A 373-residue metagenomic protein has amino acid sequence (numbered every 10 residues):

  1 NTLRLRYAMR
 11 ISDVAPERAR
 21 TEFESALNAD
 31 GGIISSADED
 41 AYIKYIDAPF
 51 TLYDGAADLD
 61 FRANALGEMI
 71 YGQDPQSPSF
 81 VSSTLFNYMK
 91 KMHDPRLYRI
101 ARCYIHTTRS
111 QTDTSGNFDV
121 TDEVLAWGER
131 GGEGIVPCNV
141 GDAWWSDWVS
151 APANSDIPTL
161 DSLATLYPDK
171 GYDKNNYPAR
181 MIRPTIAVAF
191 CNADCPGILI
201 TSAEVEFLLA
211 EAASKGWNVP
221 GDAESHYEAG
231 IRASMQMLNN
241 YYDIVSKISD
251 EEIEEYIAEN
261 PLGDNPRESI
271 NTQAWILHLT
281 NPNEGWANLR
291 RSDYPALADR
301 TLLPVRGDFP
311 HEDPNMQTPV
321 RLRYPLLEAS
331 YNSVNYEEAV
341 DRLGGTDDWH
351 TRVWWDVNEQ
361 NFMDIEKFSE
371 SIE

Functional and structural regions predicted by a protein language model:
N1-A233, M237, D264-N265, E370-E373: Structured, solvent-exposed acidic/aromatic patches
E206, A212-W217, E224, E228-E373: C-terminal functional modules
